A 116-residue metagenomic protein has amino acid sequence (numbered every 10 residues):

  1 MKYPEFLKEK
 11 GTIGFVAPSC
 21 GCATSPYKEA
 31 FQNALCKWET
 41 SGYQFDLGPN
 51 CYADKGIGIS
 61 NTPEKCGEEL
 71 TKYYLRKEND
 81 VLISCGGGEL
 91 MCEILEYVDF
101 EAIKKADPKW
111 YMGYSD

Functional and structural regions predicted by a protein language model:
M1-E78: ATP/NTP phosphate-donor binding region
I59-S115: Active-site histidine-anchored catalytic micro-motif
